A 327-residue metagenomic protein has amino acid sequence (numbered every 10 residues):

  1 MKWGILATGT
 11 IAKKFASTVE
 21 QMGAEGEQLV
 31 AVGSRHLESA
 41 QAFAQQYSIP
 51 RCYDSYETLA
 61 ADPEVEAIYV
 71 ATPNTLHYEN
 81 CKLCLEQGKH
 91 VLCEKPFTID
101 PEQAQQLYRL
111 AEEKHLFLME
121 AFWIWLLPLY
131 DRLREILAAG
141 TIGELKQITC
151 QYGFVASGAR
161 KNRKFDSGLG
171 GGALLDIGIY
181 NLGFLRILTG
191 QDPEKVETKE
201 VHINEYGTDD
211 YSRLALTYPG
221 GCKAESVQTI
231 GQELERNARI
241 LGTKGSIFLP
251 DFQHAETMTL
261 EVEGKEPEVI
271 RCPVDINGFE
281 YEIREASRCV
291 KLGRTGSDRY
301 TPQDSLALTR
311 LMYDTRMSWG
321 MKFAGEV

Functional and structural regions predicted by a protein language model:
M1-Y47, M321: N-terminal Rossmann-like dinucleotide-binding module
Y47-L110: Beta-loop-alpha module in the N-terminal Rossmann-like domain of NAD(P)-dependent dehydrogenases, especially those
Y53, C93, L118-E120, L249: Hydrophobic residues in well-ordered beta-strands that form the structural core
T58, A67-Y69, P219, R288-V327: C-terminal helix-rich "cap/oligomerization" subdomain common to oxidoreductases
Q105-W123, E144-K146: Rossmann-fold dehydrogenase core element
I124-V196, N204: Predominantly a Rossmann-like dinucleotide-binding segment in NAD(P)-dependent oxidoreductases
G183-T257, P273, E285-R294, E326: Contiguous beta-strand/loop segments that form the cofactor/metal-binding neighborhood of enzyme cores
